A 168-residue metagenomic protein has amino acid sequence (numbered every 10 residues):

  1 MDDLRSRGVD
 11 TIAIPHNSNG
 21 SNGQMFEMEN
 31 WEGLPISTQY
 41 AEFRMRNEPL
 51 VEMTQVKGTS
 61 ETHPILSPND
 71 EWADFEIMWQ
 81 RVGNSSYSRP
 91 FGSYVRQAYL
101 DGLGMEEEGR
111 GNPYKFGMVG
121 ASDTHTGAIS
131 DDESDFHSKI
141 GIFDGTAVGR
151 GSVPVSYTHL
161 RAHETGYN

Functional and structural regions predicted by a protein language model:
M1-F136, S152-V155: Domain-core and long-helix interface of multi-subunit machines
T124-H125, T165-Y167: Alpha-helical hydrophobic packing sites
I142-V148: Extended hydrophobic/aromatic segments used for targeting, binding, or gating
T158-T165: Conserved small/polar residues in nucleotide/adenosyl-binding loops
